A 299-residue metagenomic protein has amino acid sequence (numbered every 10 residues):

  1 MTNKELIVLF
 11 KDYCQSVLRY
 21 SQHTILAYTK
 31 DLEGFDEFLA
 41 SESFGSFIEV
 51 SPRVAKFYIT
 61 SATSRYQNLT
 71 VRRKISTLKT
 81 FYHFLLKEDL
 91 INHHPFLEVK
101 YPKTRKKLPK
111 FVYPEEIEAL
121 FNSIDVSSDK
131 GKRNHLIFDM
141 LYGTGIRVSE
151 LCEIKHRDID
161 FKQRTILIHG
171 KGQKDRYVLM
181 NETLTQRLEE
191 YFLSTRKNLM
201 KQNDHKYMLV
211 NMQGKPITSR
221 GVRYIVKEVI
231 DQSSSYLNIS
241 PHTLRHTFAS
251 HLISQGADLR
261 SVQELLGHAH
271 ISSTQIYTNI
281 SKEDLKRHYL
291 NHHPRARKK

Functional and structural regions predicted by a protein language model:
M1-K299: Conserved catalytic core of the tyrosine transesterase superfamily
